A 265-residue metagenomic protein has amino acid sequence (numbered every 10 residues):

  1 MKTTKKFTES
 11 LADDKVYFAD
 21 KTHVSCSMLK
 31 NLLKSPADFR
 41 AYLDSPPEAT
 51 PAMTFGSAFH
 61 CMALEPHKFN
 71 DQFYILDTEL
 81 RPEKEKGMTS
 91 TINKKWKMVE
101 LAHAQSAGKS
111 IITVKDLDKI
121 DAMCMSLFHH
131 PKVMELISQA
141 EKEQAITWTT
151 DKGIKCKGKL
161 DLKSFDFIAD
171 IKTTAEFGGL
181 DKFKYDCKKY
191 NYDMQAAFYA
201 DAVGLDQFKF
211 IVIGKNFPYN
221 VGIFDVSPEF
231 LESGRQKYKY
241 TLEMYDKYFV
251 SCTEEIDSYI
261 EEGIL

Functional and structural regions predicted by a protein language model:
M1-K157, S258-G263: Metal-dependent nuclease catalytic cores that hydrolyze phosphodiester bonds in DNA/RNA, characterized by
S45-E48, S106-I112, L180-Y190, S227-E229: Short histidine-centered catalytic/ligand-binding loop motif
A58, N191-F198: Short amphipathic alpha-helical face segments that pack within enzyme cores and frequently flank/anchor catalytic
V133-S138, F165-D170, D201-F208: Secondary-structure boundary elements
Q144-I146, K172-T173, V212: Short, structured patches in soluble enzyme cores that scaffold and shape functional sites
G158-Y185: Conserved catalytic cores of phosphodiester-cleaving nucleases, focusing on short active-site segments
F198-L265: Metal-dependent nuclease catalytic regions and adjoining charged, substrate-binding loops involved in nucleic-acid end
